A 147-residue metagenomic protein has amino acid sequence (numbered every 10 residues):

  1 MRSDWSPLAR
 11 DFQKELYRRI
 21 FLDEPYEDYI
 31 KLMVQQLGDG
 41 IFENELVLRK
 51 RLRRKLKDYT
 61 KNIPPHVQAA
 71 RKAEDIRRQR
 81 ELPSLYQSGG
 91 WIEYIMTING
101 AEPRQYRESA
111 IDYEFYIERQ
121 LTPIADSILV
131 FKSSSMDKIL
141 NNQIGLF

Functional and structural regions predicted by a protein language model:
M1-F147: DNA-dependent DNA polymerase catalytic subunits
